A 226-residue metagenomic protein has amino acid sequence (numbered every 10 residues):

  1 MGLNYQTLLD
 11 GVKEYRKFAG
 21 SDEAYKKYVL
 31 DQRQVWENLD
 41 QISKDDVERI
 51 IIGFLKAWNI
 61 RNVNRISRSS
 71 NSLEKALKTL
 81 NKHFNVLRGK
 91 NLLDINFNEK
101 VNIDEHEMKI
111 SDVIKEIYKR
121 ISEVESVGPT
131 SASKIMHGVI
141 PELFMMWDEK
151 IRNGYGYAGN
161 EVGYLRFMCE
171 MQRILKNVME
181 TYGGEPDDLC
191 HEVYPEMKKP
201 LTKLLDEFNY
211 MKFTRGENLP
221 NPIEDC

Functional and structural regions predicted by a protein language model:
M1-E123, E142-C226: An N-terminal alpha-helical hairpin/helix-loop-helix interaction module that forms a charged, gly/pro-flexible surface
S131-G138: Short hydrophobic alpha-helical segments that form membrane-spanning helices or hydrophobic packing faces of helical
